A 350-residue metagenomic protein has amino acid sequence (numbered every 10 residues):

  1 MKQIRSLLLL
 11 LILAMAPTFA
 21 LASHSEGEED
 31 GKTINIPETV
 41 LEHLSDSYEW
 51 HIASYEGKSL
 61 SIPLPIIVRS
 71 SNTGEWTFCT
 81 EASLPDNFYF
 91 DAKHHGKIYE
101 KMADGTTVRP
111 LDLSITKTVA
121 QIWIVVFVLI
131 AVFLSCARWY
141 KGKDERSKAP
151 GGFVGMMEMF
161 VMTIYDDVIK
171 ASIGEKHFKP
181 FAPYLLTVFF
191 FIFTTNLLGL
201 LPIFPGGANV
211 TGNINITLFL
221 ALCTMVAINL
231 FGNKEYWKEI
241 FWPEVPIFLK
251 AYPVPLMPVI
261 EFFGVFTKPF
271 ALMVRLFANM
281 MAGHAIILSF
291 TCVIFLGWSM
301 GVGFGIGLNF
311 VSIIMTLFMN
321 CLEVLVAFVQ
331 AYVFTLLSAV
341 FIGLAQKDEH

Functional and structural regions predicted by a protein language model:
K2-L7, F19-G151: Perimembrane topogenic segments of multi-pass inner/organellar membrane proteins
S6, W139-Y140, S172-A182: Membrane-interface helix starts
V108-L111, M162-F178: Cytosolic juxtamembrane amphipathic/interface segments immediately preceding and feeding into a transmembrane helix
V119-V125, V210-A221, M225: Selective recognition of hydrophobic, aromatic-rich stretches within alpha-helical transmembrane segments of polytopic
A131-I169, F231-E239: Juxtamembrane interface elements at the cytosolic ends of transmembrane helices in multi-pass membrane proteins
A149, F153, S172-H177, G207 (+3 more regions): Membrane-interface segments at loop-to-transmembrane junctions
H177-P205, N209: Loop-centered beta-sheet repeat module
V188-F190, T194-L201, N215-F219, C223-L336 (+1 more regions): Hydrophobic alpha-helical transmembrane segments and adjacent short intramembrane/lumenal linkers of inner/organellar
